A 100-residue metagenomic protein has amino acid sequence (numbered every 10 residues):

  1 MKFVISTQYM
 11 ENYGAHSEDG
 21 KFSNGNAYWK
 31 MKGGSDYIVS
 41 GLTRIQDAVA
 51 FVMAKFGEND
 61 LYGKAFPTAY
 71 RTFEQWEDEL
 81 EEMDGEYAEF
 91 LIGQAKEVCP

Functional and structural regions predicted by a protein language model:
M1-S35: Short aromatic-glycine-(Arg/Gly/Cys) micro-motifs in beta-strand/loop hairpins
D36-G41, I45-P100: Short, mixed-charge low-complexity intrinsically disordered segments
